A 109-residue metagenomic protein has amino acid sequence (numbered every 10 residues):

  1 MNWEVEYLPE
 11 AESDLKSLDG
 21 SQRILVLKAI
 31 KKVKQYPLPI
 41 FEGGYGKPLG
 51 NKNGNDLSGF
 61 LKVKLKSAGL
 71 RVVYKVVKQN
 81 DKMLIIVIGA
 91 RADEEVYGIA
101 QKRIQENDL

Functional and structural regions predicted by a protein language model:
M1, G59, L70-V72: Residue-level marker for the onset of beta-strands and adjacent loop->beta junctions in well-ordered domains
M1-K31: Arg/Lys-rich, positively charged N-terminal/basic patches that mediate binding to nucleic acids
N2, L27, L57, N80-K82: A structure-centric signal for secondary-structure junctions around beta-strands
V5, E42-G43, G98: Non-catalytic, surface-exposed connector residues within folded enzymatic/regulatory domains
V5, L61, M83: A broad, low-specificity signal marking well-ordered, structured residues that form hydrophobic/aromatic
S13, K64-L109: Enriched for short, Lys/Arg-rich terminal
R23, I30-L38, N80: A short beta-strand-loop micro-motif that forms or neighbors metal/cofactor- and ligand-binding patches at active-site
Q35-K64: A short, surface-exposed loop/turn module that caps and links secondary-structure elements
